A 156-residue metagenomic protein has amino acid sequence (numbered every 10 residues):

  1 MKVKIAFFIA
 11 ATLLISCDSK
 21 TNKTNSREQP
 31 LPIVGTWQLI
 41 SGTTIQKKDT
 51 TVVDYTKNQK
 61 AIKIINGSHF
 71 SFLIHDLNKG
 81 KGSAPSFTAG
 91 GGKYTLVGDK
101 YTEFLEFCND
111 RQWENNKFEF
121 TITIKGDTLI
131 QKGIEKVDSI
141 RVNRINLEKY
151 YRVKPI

Functional and structural regions predicted by a protein language model:
M1-I5, D18-K20: Positively charged n-region of N-terminal signal peptides that target proteins for export
I5-L14: Sec-dependent N-terminal signal peptides
C17-A89, T102-I156: Lipid interaction determinants
